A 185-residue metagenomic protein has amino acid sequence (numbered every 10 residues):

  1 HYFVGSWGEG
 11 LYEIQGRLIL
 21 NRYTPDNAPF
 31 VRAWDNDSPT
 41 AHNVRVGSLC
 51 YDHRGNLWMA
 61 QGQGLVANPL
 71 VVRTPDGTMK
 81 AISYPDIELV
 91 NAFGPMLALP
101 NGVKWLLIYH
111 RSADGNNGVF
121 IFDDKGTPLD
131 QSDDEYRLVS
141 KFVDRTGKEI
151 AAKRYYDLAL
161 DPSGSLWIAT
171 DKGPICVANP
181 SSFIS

Functional and structural regions predicted by a protein language model:
H1-S185: Carboxylate-rich, polar loop motifs that coordinate divalent cations or form catalytic acidic clusters
